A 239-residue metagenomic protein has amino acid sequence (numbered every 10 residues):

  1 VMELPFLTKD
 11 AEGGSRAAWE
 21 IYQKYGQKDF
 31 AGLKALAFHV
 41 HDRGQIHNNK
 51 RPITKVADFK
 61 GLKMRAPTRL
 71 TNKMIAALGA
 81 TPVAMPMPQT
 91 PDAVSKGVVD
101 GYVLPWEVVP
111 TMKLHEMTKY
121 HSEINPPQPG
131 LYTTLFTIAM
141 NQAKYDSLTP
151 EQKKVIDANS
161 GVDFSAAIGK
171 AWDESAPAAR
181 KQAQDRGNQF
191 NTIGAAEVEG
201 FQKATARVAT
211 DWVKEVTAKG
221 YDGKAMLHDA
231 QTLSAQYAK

Functional and structural regions predicted by a protein language model:
V1-G13, Y25-K239: N-terminal secretory/targeting leader peptides
A17-I21: Core domains of carbohydrate- and sulfate-ester-processing enzymes
